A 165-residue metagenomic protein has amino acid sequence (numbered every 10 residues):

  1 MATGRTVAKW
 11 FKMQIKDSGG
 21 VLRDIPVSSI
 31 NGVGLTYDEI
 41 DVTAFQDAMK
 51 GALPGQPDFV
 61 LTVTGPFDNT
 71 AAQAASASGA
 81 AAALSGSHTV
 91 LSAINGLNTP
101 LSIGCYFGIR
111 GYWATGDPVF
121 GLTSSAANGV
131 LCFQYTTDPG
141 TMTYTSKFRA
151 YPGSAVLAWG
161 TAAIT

Functional and structural regions predicted by a protein language model:
M1, M142-T165: Protruding loop/beta-arch "assembly-hinge" segments enriched in small, turn-prone residues
A2-N69, L122-K147: Solvent-exposed edge beta-strands and adjacent loop segments that serve as assembly or binding interfaces
K16, A74-S125: Short, acidic/charged, Gly/Pro-enriched secondary-structure junctions
G19, E39-P54, Q73-L91, L157-T165: Surface-exposed ligand/attachment interfaces on beta-rich extracellular proteins
D68-A71, A155: A short acidic, glycine/proline-enriched capping/turn motif at secondary-structure boundaries, especially helix N-cap
